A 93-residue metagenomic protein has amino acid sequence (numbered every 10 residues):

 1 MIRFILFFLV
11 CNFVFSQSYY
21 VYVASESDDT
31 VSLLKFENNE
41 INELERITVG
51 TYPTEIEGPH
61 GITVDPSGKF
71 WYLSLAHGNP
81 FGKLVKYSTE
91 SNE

Functional and structural regions predicted by a protein language model:
I2-F13: Sec-dependent N-terminal signal peptides
S18-Y19, S67-K69: Short coil/turn segments that connect the beta-strands within blades of beta-propeller domains
D28-T30, H77-F81: Short glycine/acidic-enriched loop and turn motifs that connect beta-strands
F36-N39, S88-N92: Short loop/turn segments that connect beta-strands within beta-propeller blades
N42-G50: Beta-propeller fold detector
G50-S67, S74: Beta-rich, blade/repeat-based domains predominating in secreted/periplasmic proteins but also intracellular
